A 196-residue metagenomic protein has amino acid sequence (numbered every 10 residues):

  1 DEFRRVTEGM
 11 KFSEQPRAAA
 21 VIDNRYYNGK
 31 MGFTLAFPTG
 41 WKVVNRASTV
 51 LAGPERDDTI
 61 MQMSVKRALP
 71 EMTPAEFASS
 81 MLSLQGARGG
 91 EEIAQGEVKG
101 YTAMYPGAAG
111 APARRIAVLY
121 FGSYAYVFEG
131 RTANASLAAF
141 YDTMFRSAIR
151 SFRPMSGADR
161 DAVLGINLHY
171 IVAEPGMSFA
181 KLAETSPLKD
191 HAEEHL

Functional and structural regions predicted by a protein language model:
D1-K30, T34, T49: C-terminal capping/extension segments of zinc metalloprotease domains
E2-F3, T73-F77, Y141-A148, S178-L182 (+1 more regions): Stable alpha-helical elements in mature extracytoplasmic
Y26, F33-N45, A148-S156: Short conserved aromatic/hydrophobic patches within beta-strands of well-structured domains
T34-L82, R88, M104-A111: Secretory pathway targeting signatures of secreted, lumenal, and periplasmic proteins
Q62-V65, Y124-N134: Short, well-ordered beta-strand elements
A78-V127: Signature of long, low-cysteine stretches enriched in small and polar/charged residues
F128-N167: Surface-exposed amphipathic alpha-helical segments
R160-E194: Primarily a LysM-type cell-wall glycan-binding module
